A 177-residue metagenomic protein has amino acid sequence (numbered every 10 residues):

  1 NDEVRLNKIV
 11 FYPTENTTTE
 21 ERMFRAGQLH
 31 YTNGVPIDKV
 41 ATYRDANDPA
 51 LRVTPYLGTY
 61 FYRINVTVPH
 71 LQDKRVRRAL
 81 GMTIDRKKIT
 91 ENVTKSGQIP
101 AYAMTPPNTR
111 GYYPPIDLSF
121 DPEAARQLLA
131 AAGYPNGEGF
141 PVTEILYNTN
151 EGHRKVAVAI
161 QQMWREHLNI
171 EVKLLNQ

Functional and structural regions predicted by a protein language model:
N1-T42, N169: Ligand-site clamp/hinge motif
V4-L6, A46, L57-T59, P100 (+1 more regions): Extracytoplasmic
E15-N16, V35-P36, D85, D121 (+1 more regions): Short loop/turn segments at beta->alpha junctions
T18-Q28, D45-A46, K74-R75, V158-E166: Short helices/loops that flank or line small-molecule/ion binding pockets
G34, E166-Q177: Short, well-structured beta-strand/strand-turn elements
A41-V53: Ligand-binding "clamshell"
R52, Q72-E166, E171: Append "and occasionally in soluble cytosolic enzymes with long acidic Gly/Pro-rich linkers
V53-I64, N108: Periplasmic-binding protein-like
